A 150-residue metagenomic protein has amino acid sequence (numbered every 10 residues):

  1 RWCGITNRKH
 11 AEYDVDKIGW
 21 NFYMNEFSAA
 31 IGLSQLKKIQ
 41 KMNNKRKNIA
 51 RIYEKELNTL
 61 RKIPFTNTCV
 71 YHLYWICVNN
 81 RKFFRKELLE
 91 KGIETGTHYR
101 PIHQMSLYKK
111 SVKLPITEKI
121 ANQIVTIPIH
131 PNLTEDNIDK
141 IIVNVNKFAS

Functional and structural regions predicted by a protein language model:
R1-S150: PLP-dependent aminotransferase class I/II
